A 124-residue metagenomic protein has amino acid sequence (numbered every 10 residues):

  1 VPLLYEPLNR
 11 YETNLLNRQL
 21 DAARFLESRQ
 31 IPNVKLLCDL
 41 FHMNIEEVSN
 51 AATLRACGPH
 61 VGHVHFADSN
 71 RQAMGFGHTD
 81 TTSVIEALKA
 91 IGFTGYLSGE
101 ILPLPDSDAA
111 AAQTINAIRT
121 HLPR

Functional and structural regions predicted by a protein language model:
L8-N14: Surface-exposed cleft-lining segments at the edges of enzyme active sites
L16-C38, H42-R124: Histidine-acidic metal/acid-base catalytic patches
